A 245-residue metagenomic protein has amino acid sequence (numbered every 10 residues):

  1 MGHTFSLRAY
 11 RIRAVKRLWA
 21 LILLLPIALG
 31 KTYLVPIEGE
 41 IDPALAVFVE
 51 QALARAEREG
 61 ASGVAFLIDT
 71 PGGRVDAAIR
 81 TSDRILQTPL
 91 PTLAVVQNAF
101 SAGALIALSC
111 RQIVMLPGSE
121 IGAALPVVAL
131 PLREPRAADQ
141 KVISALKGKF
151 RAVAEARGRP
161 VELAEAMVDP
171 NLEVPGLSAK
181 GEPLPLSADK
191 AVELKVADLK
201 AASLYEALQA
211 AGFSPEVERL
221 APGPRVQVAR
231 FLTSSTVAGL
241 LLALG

Functional and structural regions predicted by a protein language model:
H3-S6, R11, V15: Short, positively charged and aromatic/hydrophobic N-terminal segments
R17-W19: Intrinsically disordered, low-complexity linkers and terminal tails enriched in Ser/Thr/Pro/Gly with interspersed basic
L21-G30: Hydrophobic h-region of N-terminal signal peptides that target proteins for export in Gram-negative bacteria
L29-L232: Soluble extramembrane regions of membrane proteins in the secretory/endomembrane system
L232-G245: Core alpha-helical transmembrane segments of integral membrane proteins
